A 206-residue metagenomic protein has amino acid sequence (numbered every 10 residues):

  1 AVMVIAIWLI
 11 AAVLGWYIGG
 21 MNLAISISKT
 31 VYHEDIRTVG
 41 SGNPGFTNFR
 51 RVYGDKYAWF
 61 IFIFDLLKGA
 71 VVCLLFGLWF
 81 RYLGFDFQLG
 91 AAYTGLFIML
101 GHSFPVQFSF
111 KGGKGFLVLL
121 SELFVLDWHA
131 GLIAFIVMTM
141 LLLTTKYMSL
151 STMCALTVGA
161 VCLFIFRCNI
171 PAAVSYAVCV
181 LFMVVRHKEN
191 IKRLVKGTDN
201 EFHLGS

Functional and structural regions predicted by a protein language model:
A1-A11, C73-Y93, F124-A130, L163-S175: Helix-coil boundary and interhelical linker segments in multi-pass alpha-helical membrane proteins
V4-V31: N-terminal signal-anchor transmembrane alpha helix
I5, L9-V13, W59-I63, A91-L96 (+4 more regions): Hydrophobic alpha-helical transmembrane segments
Y17-S26, G95-V106, L181-N190: Transmembrane alpha-helical segments that form the membrane-embedded catalytic/substrate-channel core of multi-pass
I25-A58, K192-S206: Cytosolic, membrane-interface loops and tails of multi-pass inner-membrane proteins
D35-G45, Q107-L120, Y147-A155: Short, non-helical or kinked segments that cap or interrupt transmembrane helices
R50-D55, F76-F80, F97, G101 (+2 more regions): Interfacial segments of multi-pass membrane proteins
R51-G77: Multi-pass membrane catalytic core of lipid/isoprenoid biosynthesis enzymes
